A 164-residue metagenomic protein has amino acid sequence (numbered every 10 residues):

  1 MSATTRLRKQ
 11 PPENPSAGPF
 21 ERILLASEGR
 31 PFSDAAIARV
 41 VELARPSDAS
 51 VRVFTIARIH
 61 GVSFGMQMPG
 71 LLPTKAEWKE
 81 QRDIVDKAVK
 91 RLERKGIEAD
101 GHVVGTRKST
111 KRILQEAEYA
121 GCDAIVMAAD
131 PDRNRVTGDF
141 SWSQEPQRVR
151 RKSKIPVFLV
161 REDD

Functional and structural regions predicted by a protein language model:
M1-G18, E93-I125, D164: Structural beta-alpha unit
P12-G70: Small/aliphatic-rich secondary-structure junction motif
E21, D123, K154: Conserved acidic residues
V41, L114, Q147: Active-site phosphate/pyrophosphate- and oxyanion-stabilizing loops and adjacent acidic/basic residues in soluble
R52-F54, D100-V104, F158: General small-molecule cofactor/ligand-binding pocket signal
L71-D83: A short acidic, glycine-rich active-site loop that binds or catalyzes chemistry on phosphate/adenosine moieties
M127-R151: Glycine-rich, Arg-bearing micro-motifs that act as flexible, cationic patches
Q147-D164: Short, flexible loop segments at boundaries between secondary-structure elements
